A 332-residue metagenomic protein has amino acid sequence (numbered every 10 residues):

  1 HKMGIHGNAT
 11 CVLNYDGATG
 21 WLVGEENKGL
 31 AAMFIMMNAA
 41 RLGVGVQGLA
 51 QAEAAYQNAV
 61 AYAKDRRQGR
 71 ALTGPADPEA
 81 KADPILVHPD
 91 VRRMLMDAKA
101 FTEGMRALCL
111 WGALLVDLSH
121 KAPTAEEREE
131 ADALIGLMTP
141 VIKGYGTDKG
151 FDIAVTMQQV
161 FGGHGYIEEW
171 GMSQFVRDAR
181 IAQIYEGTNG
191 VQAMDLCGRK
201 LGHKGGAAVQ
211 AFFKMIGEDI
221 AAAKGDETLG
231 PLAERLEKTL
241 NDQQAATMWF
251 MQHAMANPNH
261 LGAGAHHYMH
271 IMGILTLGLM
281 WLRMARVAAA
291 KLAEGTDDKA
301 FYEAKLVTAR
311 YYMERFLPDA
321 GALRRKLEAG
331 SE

Functional and structural regions predicted by a protein language model:
H1-D242: Internal glycine-rich alpha/beta core junctions
H203, E218-E332: C-terminal amphipathic alpha-helical interaction region
